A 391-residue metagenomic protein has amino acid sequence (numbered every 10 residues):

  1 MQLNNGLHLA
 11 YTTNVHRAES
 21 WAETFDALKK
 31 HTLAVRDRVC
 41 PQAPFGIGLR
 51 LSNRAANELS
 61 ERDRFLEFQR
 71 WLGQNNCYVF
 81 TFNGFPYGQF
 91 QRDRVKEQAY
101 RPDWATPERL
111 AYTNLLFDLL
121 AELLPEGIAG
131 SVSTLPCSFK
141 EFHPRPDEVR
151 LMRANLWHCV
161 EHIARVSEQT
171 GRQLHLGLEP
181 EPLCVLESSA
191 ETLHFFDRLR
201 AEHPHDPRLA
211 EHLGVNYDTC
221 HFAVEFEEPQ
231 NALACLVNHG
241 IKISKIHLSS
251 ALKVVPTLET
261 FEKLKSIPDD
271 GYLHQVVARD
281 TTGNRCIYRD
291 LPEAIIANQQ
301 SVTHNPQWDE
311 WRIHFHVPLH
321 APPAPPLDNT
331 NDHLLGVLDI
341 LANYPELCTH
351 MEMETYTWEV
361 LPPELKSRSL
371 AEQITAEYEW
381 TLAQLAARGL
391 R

Functional and structural regions predicted by a protein language model:
M1-G127, S131, E161, P207-H212 (+3 more regions): N-terminal pre-domain/capping segments
H8-W21, A34-D37, Q74, R94-K96 (+18 more regions): Extended recognition/assembly regions associated with phosphoester-bond processing machinery
T12-H16, R50-R54, G84-Y87, L135-F139 (+5 more regions): Active-site beta-loop-alpha junctions enriched in small/polar residues
D93-G214: Active-site acidic/histidine proton-transfer and metal-coordination neighborhood in alpha/beta enzyme cores
V166-I295, W308, V317: Acidic/histidine-rich catalytic cores of soluble enzymes
L291-Q300, N329-Y344: A short, acidic, amphipathic alpha-helical segment used as a generic capping/interface helix at domain edges
I296-W308, L390-R391: Short, basic, low-complexity termini and linkers enriched in Ser/Thr/Gly/Pro that act as targeting/leader peptides
H314, C348-T355: Conserved active-site loop/cleft motifs that coordinate metal ions or position small ligands
